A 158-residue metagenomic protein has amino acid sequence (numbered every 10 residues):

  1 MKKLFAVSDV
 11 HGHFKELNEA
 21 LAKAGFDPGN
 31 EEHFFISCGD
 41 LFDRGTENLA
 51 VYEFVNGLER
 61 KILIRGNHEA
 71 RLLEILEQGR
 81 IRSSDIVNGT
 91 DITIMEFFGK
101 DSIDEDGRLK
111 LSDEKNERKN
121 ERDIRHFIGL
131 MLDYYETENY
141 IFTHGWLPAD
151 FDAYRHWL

Functional and structural regions predicted by a protein language model:
M1-L4, Y135-I141: Beta-strand-turn-beta hairpins that frame and shape the catalytic cleft of phosphate-ester-processing enzymes
K3, V7, G12-V87: Core catalytic region of metal-dependent phosphoesterases/phosphodiesterases, especially metallo-beta-lactamase-like
V10-H13, S37-D40, L109-N120, D152-H156: Short linear motifs at secondary-structure transitions and domain/linker junctions
N48-D133: Active-site neighborhood of divalent metal-dependent phosphoester bond hydrolases
R71-E74, T143-G145, A149-F151: Short catalytic/ligand-binding loop motif for oxyanion handling, primarily in non-cytosolic enzymes, centered on
S84, A149-L158: Catalytic phosphate/metal-binding cores of nucleic-acid and nucleotide-processing enzymes, i.e., regions that mediate
D106-R108, N139, H144-G145: Acidic, glycine-rich loop-and-strand cores that form catalytic or ligand-binding grooves in diverse globular domains
